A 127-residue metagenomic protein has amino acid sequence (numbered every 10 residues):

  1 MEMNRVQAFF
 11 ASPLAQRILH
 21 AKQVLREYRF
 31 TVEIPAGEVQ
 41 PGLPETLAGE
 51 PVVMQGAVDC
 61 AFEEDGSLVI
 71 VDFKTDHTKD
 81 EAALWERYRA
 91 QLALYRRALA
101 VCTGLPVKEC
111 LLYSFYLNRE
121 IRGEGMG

Functional and structural regions predicted by a protein language model:
M1-G127: Structural signature of nuclease core domains in nucleic-acid processing machines
